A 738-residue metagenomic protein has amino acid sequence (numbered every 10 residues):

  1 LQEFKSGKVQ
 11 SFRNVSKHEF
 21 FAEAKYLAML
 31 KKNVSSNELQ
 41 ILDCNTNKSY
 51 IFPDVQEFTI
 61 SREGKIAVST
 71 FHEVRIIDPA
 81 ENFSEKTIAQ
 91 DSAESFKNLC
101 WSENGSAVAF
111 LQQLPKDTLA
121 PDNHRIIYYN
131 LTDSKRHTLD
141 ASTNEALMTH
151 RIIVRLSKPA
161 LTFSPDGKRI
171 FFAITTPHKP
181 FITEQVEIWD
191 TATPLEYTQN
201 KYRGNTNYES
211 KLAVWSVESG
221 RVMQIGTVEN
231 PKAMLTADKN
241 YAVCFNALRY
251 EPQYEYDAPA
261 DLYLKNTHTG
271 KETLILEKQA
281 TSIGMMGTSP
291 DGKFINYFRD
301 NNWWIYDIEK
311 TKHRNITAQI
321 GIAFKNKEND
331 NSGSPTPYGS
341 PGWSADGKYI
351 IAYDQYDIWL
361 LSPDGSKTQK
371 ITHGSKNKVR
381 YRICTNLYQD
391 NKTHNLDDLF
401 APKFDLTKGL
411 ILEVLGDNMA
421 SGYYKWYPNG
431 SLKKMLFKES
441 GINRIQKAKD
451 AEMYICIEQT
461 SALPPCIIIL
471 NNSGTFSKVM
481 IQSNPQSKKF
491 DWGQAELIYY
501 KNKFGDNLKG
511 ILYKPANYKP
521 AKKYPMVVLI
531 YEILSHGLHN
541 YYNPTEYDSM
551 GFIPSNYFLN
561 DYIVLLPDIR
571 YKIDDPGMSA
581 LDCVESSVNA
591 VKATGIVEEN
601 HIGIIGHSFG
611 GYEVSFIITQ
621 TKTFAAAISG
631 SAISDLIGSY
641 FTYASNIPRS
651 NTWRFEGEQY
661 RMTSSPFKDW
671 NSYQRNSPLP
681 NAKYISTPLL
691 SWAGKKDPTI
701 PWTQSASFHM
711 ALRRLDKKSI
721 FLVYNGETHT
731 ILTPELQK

Functional and structural regions predicted by a protein language model:
F4-G7, L42-N47, D78-N82, N130-S134 (+6 more regions): Short loop/turn segments that connect beta-strands within beta-propeller blades
Q10-N14, S49-D54, A89-A93, R151-I153 (+5 more regions): Surface loop/turn motifs at the tips and blade-to-blade linkers of beta-strand repeat domains
H18-L27, F58-I66, L99-V108, A160-I170 (+7 more regions): Blade-terminus and WD-like Trp-Asp/Gly-His loop motifs, strongest in beta-propeller folds
K31-S35, L114, D122-H150, R155-P159 (+8 more regions): Predominantly five- to eight-bladed beta-propeller fold
S35-Q40, H72-I76, D117-I127, K179-Q185 (+6 more regions): Structural motif
F171-A173, E209-K211, P231-L235, K239 (+5 more regions): Non-catalytic accessory segments flanking enzyme active sites
Q319-N326, Q482-N600, H607: Cap/lid segment of the alpha/beta-hydrolase catalytic domain
N543-K738: Active-site-proximal cap/loop segments of hydrolase catalytic domains
